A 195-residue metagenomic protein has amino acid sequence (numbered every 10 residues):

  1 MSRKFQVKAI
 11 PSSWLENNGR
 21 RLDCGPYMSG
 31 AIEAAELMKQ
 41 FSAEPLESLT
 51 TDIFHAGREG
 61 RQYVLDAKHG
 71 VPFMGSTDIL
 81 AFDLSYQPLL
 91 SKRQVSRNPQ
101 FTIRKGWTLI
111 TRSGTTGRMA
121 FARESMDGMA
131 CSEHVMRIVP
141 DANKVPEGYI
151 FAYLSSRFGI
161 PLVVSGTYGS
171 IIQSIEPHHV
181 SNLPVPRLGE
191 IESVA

Functional and structural regions predicted by a protein language model:
M1-E59, P186-A195: Non-catalytic DNA-recognition/assembly elements of restriction-modification systems
E44-Q62, T77-K105: Sequence-specific dsDNA recognition surfaces
E59-K68, S165-T167: Short coil/turn segments at secondary-structure boundaries
Y63-V71, L80, Q87-L89, Q100-I103 (+1 more regions): Short, surface-exposed loop/turn microsegments at beta-strand edges and helix-strand junctions
G75, N98-F101, T111-Y153: A short beta-sheet element
M129-M136, Y168-V194: A short glycine-rich beta-alpha junction/loop motif
E147-S165: Glycine- and charge-enriched low-complexity intrinsically disordered segments
